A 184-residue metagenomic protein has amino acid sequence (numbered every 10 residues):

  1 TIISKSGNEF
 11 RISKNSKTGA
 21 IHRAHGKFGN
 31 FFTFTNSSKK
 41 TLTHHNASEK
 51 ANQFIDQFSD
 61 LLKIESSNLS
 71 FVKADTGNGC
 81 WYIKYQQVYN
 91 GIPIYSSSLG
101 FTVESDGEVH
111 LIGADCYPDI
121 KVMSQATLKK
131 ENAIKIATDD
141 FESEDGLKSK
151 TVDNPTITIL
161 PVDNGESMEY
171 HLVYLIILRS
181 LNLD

Functional and structural regions predicted by a protein language model:
T1-D184: Segments that shape or occlude catalytic/ligand-binding pockets
